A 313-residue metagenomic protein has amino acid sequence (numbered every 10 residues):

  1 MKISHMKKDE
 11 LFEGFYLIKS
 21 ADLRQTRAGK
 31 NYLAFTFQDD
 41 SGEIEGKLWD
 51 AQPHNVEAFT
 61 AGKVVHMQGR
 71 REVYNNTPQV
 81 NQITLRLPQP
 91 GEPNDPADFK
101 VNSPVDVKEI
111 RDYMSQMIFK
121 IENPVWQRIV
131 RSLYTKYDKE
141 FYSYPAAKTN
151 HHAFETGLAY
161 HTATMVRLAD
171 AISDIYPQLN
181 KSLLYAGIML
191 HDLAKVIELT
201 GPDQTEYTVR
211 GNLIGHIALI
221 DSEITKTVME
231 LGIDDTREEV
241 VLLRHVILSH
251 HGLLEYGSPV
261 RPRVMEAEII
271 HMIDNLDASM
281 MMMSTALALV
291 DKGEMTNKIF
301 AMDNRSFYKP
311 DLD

Functional and structural regions predicted by a protein language model:
M1-F12: OB-fold nucleic-acid-binding modules
E10-R27: Structural detector for short beta-strands of small beta-barrel domains
Y16, G62, M165, D274: Divalent metal-coordination and catalytic microenvironments
D22-N31, I44-E45, A51-A97: OB-fold single-stranded nucleic acid-binding module
A34-D39: Short, acidic/hydrophobic/Gly-rich beta-strand patch recurrent on exposed beta strands that often constitutes part
Q68, H271, A288-L289, G293-D313: N-terminal intrinsically disordered, cationic/polar leader segments that include organellar targeting peptides
E92-N212, R237: Acidic/His-rich, divalent-metal-binding segments that scaffold phosphate/diphosphate chemistry
N150-H152, Y160, A171-V290: Divalent metal-dependent catalytic cores for phosphoryl transfer on phosphate-bearing substrates
